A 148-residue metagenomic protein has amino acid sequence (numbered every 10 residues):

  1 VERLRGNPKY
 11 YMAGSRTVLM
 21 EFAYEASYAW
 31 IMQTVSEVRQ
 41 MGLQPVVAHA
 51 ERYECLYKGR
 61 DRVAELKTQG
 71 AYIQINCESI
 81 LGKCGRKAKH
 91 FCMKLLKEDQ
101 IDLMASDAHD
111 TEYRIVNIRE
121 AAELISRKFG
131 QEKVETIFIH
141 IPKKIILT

Functional and structural regions predicted by a protein language model:
V1-Q74: Extended substrate/RNA-proximal surfaces in nucleic-acid metabolism proteins
T34, R62-L66, F91-L95, A121-I125: A general structural detector for well-ordered alpha-helical segments in enzyme core domains, enriched
H49, D107, P142: Conserved, mostly hydrophobic/aromatic
R52-L56, I80-K83, H109-Y113: Active-site environment of divalent metal-dependent phosphoester hydrolases
G85-A88, G130-Q131: Glycine-centered helix-coil hinge/cap
K89-F91, Q100-I101: Flexible, acidic glycine-rich loops studded with aromatic residues
Q100-V116: Short acidic/histidine-rich active-site segments
I118-T148: Mid-to-C-terminal alpha-helical segments outside catalytic/metal-binding sites
